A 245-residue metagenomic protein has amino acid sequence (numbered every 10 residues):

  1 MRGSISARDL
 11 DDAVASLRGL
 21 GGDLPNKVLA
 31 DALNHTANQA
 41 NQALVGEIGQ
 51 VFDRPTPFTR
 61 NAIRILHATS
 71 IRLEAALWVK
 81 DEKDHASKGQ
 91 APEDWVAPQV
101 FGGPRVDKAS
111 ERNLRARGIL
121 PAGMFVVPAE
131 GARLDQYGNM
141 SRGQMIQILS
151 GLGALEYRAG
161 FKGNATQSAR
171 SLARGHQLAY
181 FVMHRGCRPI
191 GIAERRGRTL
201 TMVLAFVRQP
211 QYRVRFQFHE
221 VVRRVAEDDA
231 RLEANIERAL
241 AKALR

Functional and structural regions predicted by a protein language model:
M1-R245: Short, Lys/Arg-rich flexible segments
